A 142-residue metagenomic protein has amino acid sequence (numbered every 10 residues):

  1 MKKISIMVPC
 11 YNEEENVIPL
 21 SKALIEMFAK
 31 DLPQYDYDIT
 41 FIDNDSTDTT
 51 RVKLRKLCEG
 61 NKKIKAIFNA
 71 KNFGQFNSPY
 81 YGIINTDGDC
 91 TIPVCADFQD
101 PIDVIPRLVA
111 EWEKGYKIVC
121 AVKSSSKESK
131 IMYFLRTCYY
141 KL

Functional and structural regions predicted by a protein language model:
M1-E26, Q34: N-proximal low-complexity "stem/linker" segments adjacent to membrane-targeting elements
V8, P33-D45, I67-F68: Short beta-strand/loop segment that forms part of the nucleotide-sugar
E13-N16, S46, P101: Donor nucleotide-sugar binding loop of glycosyltransferases
P19, A23, T49, K53-K56 (+2 more regions): Alpha-helical transmission elements in cytosolic ATPase-linked domains
F28-Q34, C58-K63: Short helix-capping segments at alpha-helix termini
Y37, K63-K65, Y116: Short, conserved active-site loop motifs that form the nucleotide-linked donor/cofactor pocket
D43-V52, F98-Q99: A conserved acidic beta->alpha catalytic loop
I67-K71, Q75-N85, C90-P93, Q99-L142: Acceptor/aglycone-binding surface of glycosyltransferases and processive sugar-polymer synthases
